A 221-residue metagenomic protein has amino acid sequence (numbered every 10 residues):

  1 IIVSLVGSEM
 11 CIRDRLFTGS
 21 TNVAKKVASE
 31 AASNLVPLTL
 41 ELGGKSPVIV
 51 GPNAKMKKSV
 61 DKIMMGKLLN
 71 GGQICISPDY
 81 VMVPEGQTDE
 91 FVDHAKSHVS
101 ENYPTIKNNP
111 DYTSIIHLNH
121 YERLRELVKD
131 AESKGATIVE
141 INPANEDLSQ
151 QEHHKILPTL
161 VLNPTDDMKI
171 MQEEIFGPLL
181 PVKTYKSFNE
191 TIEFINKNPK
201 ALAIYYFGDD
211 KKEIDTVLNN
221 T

Functional and structural regions predicted by a protein language model:
I1-G7, I12: Single conserved hydrophobic/aromatic residue that forms the stacking wall/gate of nucleotide- or nucleobase-binding
S4-L5, M82, K155, V182: Short aromatic/basic micro-patch
R13-D14, A203: Short SAM/SAH-binding signature in class I
D14, S20-T165, E193, T221: ALDH superfamily catalytic-core signature
L16-F17, Y206: Conserved SAM-binding loop
I49, L148-T221: Conserved C-terminal structural/oligomerization subdomain of aldehyde/semialdehyde dehydrogenase
